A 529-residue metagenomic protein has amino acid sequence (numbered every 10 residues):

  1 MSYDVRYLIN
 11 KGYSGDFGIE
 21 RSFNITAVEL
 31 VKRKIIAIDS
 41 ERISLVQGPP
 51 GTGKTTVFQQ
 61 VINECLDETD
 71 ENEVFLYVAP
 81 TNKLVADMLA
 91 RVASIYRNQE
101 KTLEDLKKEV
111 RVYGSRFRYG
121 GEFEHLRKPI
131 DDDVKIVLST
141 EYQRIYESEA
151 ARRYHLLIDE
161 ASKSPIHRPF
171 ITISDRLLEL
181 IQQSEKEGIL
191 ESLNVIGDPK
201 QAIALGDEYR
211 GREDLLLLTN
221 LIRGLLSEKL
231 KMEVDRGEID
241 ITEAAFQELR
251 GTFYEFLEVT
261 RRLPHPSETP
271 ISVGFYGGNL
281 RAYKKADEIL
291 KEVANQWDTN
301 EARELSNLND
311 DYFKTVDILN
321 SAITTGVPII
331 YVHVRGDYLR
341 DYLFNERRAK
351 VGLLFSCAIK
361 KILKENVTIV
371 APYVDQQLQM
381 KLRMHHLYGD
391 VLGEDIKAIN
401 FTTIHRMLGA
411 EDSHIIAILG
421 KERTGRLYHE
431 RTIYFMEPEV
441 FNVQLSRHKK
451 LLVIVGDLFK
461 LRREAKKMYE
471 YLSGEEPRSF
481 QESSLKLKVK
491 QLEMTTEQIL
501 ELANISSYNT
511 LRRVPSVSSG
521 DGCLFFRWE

Functional and structural regions predicted by a protein language model:
M1-R6, D521, F525: N-terminal accessory nucleic-acid engagement/regulatory domains that precede and modulate ATP-driven motor cores
D4-E20, N63, E68-L156, E160 (+6 more regions): Conserved P-loop NTPase motor core of helicases/translocases
G12-L45: Conserved pre-motif I regulatory segment
S44-Q47, L76: Short hydrophobic/aromatic beta-strand immediately N-terminal to the Walker A/P-loop
P50: The conserved Walker
G53: Conserved glycine(s) of the Walker
V57-V61: Hydrophobic positions on the alpha1 helix immediately C-terminal to the Walker A/P-loop
N72, T81-K83, Q143, H155 (+1 more regions): Conserved helicase motor core of SF1/SF2 NTP-dependent helicases
